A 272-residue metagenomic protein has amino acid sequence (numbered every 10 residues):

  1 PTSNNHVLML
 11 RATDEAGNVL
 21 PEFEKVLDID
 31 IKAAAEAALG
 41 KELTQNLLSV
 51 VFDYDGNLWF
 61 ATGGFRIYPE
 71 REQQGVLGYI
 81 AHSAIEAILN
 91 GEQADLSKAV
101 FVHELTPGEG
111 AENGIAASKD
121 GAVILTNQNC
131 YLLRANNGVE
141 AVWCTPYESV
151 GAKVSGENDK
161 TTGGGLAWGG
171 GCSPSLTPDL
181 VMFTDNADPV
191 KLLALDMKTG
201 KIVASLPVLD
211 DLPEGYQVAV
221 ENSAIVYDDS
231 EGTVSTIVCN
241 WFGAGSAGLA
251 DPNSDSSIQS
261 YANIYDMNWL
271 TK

Functional and structural regions predicted by a protein language model:
H6-N46, V51-K272: Extracytoplasmic/lumenal domain signature
